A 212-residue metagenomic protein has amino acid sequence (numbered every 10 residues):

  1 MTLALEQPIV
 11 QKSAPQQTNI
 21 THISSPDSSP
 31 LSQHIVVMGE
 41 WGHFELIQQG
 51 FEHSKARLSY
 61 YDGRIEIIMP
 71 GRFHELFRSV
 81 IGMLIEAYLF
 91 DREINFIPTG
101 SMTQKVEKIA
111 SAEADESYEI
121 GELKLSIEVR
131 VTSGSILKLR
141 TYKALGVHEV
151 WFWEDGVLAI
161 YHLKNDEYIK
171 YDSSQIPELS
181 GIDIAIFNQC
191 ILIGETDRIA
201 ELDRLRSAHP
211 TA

Functional and structural regions predicted by a protein language model:
T2-L145, F152-A212: Gly/Pro/Ser/Thr-rich low-complexity, intrinsically disordered segments predominantly at protein N-termini
